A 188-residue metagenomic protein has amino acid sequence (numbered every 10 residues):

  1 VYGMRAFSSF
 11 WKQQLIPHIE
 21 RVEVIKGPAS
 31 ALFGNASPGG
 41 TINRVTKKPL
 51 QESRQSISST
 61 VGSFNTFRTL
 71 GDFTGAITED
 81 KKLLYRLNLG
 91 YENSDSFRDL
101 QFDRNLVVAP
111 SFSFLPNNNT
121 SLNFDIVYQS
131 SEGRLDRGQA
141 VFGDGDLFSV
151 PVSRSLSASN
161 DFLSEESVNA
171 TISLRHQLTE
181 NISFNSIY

Functional and structural regions predicted by a protein language model:
V1-F10, I42, P151, N160-F162 (+1 more regions): Short intrinsically disordered, low-complexity coil segments enriched in acidic
G3-P28, R44-T46: Short acidic/polar hinge/loop motifs at secondary-structure boundaries that mediate gating or recognition
P17-E20, A31-P110, P116-T120, V168: Outer-membrane beta-barrel translocator/receptor signature
P28-A31, S159: Short, P/G- and charge-enriched loop/turn segments at secondary-structure junctions
E92-S96, V108-L115, N119-Q177, N181-Y188: Acidic/polar loop-and-plug regions of large Gram-negative outer-membrane beta-barrel proteins
